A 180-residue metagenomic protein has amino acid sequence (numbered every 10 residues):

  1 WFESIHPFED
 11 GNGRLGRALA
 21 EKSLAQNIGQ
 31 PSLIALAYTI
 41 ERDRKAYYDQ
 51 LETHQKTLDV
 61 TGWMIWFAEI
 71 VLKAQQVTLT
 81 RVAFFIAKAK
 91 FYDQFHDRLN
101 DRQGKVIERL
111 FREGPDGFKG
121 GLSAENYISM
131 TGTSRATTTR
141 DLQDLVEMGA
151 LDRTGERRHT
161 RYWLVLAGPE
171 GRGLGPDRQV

Functional and structural regions predicted by a protein language model:
W1-V82: Phosphate/pyrophosphate-binding active-site loops
V82-R112: Short alpha-helical segments that sit at the start of domains
D116-M130: Short acidic, hydrophobic short linear motifs in intrinsically disordered regions
A136: Key DNA-contact positions within bacterial/archaeal DNA-binding proteins
L142-Q143: Short, hydrophobic-biased segments on the C-terminal half of alpha helices that form "recognition helices"
G149: Glycine-centered, phosphate/nucleic-acid-interacting loop/turn motifs that mediate DNA/RNA or nucleotide
R153-V180: Short, cationic-aromatic polyanion-contact patches
